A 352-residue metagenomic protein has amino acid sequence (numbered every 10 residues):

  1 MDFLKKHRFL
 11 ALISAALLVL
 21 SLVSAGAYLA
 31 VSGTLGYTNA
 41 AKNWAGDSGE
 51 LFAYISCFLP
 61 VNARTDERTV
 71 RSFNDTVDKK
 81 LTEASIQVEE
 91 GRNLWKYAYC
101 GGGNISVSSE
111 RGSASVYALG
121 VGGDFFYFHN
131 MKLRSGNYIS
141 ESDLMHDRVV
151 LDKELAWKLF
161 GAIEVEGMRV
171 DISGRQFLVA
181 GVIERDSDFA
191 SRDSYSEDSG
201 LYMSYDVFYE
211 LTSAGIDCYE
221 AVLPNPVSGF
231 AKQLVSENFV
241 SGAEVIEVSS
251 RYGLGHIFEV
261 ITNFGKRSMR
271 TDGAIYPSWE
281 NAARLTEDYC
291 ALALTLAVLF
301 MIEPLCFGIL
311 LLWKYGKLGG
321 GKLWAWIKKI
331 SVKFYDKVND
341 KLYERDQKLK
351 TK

Functional and structural regions predicted by a protein language model:
D2-W44: Hydrophobic secretory-pathway targeting helix
A30-R71: Membrane-interface junction motifs in transport/secretion proteins
F52, S113, D143-H146, V165 (+1 more regions): Extracytoplasmic
Y54-V61, V70-Y127, M131, V248-S250: Short amphipathic beta-strand/extended segments in non-transmembrane regions
A63-F73, R111-V116, M145-D147, S187-L201 (+1 more regions): Solvent-exposed, non-transmembrane alpha-helical starts
I105-V107, L133-H146, K153, W157 (+1 more regions): Short N-terminal edge-element motif at the start of the domain
D124-L133, L151-A282: Mid-to-C-terminal secondary-structure elements that act as membrane-proximal/extracytoplasmic interface segments
S249-K352: C-terminal single-pass membrane-anchor helix
